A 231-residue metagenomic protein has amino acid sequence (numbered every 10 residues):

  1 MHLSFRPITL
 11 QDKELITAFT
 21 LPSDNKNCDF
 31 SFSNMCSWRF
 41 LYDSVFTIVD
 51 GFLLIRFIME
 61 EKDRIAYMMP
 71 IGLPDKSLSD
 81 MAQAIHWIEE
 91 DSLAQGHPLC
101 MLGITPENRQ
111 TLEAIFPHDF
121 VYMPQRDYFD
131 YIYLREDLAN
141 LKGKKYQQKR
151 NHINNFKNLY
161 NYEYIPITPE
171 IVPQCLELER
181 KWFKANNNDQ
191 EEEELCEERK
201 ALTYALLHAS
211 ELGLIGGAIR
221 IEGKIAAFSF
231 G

Functional and structural regions predicted by a protein language model:
M1-G51, E191, E197-E198: Amide-forming acyltransferase catalytic core, primarily the GNAT-like/NAT-type and related acyltransferase folds
E14, A18-L21, H86, E90 (+3 more regions): Replace "anionic and nucleotidyl ligands
A18, F32-E107, R220-G231: Conserved donor-binding loop and adjoining core beta-sheet/short helix segment in diverse acyl/aminoacyl transferases
P22-S23, Q95, L159-Y160: Structured helix-beta-strand junction loops
A84-I85, A114-H118: Short acidic (Asp/Glu) patches
P98-I104, I132, Y164-T168, A218-I219: A structural signal for short, well-ordered beta-strand segments and their strand-loop junctions that often border
P117-E193: Acyltransferase donor/substrate-recognition loop-hinge adjacent to the catalytic core
E170, Q174-I225: Short, conserved active-site entrance elements at the starts or edges of catalytic domains
